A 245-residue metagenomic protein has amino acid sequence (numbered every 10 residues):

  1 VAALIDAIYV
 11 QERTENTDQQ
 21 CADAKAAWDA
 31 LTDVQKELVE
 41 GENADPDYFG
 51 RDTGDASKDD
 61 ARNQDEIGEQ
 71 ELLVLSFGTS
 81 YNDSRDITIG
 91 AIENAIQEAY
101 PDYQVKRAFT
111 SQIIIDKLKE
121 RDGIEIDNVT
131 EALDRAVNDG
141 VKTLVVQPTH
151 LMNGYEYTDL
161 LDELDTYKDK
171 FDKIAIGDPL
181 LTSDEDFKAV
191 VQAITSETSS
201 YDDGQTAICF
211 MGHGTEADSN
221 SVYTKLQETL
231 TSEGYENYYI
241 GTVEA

Functional and structural regions predicted by a protein language model:
V1-D52: Beta-rich interaction/scaffold domains
D47-A245: Active-site-proximal alpha-helix that buttresses catalytic centers in soluble enzyme cores
